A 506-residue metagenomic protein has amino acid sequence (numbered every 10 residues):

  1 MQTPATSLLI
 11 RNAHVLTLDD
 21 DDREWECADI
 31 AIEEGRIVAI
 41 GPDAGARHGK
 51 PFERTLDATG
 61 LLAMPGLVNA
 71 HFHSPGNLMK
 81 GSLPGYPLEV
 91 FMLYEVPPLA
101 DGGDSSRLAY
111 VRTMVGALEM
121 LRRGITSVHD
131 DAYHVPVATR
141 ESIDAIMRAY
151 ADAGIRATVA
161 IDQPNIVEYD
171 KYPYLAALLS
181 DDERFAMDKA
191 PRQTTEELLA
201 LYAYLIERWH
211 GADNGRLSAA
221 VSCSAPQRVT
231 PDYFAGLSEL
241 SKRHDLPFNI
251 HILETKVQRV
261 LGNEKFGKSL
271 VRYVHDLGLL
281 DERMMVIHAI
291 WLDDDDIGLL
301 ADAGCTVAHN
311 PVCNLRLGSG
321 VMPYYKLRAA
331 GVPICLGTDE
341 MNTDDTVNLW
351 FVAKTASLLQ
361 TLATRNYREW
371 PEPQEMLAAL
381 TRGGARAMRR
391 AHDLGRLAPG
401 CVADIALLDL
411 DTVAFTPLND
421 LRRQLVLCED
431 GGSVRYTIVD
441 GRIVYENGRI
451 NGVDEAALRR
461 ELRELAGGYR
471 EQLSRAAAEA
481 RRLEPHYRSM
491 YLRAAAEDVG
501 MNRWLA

Functional and structural regions predicted by a protein language model:
M1-A28, E33-V38, L380-A506: Active-site microenvironment of metallo-dependent hydrolases
A5-R11, R47-E89, M114, L121-R122 (+2 more regions): Replace "His-x-His-based motif
A13, I30, G35, G60 (+15 more regions): Divalent metal-coordination and catalytic microenvironments
L78-A109, I166-R192, K256-R283, T306 (+1 more regions): Active-site gating loops and adjacent loop-to-helix segments of metal-dependent hydrolytic enzymes
K80-D131, P136-R156, L198-N214, R463 (+1 more regions): Alpha-helical scaffold segments that flank or form the walls of functional sites
E141-A289: Metal-coordinating catalytic core of metallo-dependent amide/deamination hydrolases
S238-P247, L279-E282, L299-A308, A329-I334: Glycine-enriched alpha-helix->loop->beta-strand junction motifs that scaffold or abut catalytic
D276-R283, Y325-T412, C428: His/Asp/Glu-enriched, well-ordered alpha-helical/loop segment that forms or immediately abuts the divalent-metal
